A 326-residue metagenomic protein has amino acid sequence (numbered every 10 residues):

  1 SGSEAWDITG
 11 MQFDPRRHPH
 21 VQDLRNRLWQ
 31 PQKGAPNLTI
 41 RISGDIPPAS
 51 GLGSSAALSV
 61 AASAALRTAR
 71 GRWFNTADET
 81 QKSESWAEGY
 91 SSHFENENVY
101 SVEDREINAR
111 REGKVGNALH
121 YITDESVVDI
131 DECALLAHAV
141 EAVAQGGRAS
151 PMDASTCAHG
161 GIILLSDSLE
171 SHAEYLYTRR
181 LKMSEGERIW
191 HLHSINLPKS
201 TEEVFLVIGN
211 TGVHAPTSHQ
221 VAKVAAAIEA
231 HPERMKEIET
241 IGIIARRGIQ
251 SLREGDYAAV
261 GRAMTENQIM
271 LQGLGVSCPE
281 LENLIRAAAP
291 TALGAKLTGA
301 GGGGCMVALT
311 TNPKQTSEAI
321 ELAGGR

Functional and structural regions predicted by a protein language model:
G2-Q30, G34, A69, N75-E79 (+5 more regions): C-terminal nucleotide
P36-P48: Glycine/charged-rich beta-loop-alpha catalytic/anionic-binding loops adjacent to active sites
D45, A49-V60, R148-I163, A300-G303: FAD-binding core of FAD-dependent oxidoreductases, characterized by glycine-rich FAD pyrophosphate-binding loops
L52-F74, H120: DPxDG-like acidic metal-binding loop motif
S63, M306-V307: Short hydrophobic alpha-helical segments that form membrane-spanning helices or hydrophobic packing faces of helical
R105, R110-R111: Basic polycationic patches enriched in arginine
